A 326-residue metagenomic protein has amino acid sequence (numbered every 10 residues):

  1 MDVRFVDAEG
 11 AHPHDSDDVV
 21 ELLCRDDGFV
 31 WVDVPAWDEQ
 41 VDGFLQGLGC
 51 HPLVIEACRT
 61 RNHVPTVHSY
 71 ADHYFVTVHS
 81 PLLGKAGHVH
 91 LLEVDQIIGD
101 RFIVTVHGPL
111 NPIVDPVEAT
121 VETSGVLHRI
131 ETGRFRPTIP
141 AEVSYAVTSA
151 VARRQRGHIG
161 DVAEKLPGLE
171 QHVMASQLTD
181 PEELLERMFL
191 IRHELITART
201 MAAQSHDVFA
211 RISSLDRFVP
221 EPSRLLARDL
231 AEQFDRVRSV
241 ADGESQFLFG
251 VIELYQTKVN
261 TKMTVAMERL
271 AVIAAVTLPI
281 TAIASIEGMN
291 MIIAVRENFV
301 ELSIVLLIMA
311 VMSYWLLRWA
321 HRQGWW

Functional and structural regions predicted by a protein language model:
M1-S214, P220, Q233-R236, V295 (+1 more regions): Peripheral, non-transmembrane regulatory/ligand-interaction domains of membrane transport proteins
V208-R224, L248-N260: Long amphipathic alpha-helical coiled-coil segments
E232-W326: Hydrophobic alpha-helical transmembrane segments and their immediately adjacent juxtamembrane loops
